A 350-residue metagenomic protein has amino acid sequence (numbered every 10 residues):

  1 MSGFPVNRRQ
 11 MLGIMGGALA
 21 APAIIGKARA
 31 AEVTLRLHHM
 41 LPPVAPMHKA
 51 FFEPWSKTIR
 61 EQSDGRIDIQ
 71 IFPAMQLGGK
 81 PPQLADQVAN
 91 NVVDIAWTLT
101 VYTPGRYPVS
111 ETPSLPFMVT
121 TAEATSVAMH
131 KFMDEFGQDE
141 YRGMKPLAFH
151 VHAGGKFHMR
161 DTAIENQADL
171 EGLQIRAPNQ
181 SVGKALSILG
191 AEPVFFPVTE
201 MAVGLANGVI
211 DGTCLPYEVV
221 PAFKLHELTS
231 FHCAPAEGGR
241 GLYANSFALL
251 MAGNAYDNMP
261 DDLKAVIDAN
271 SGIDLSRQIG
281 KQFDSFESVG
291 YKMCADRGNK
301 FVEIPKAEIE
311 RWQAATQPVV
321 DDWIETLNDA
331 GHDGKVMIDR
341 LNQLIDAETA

Functional and structural regions predicted by a protein language model:
S2-V6, Q10-A124, D139-A350: N-terminal secretory/targeting leader peptides
A122-F136: A gly/proline- and charged-residue-enriched helix-loop-helix capping module
